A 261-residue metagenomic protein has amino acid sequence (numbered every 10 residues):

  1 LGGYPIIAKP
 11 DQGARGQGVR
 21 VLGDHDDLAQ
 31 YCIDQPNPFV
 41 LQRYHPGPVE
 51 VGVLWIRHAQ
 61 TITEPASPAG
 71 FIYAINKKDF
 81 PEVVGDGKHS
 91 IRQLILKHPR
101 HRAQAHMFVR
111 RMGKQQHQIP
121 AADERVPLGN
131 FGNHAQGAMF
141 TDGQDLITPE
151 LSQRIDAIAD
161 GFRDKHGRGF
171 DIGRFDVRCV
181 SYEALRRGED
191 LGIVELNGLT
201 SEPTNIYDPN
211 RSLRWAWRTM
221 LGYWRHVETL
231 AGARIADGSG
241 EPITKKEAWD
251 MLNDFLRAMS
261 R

Functional and structural regions predicted by a protein language model:
Y4-A8, P38-Q42, R174: A short linear hydrophobic-aromatic micro-motif
P5-L28, E50-G52: Glycine-rich phosphate-binding loop of ATP-grasp-fold ATP-dependent ligases
Q12-G13, H45-P48, G169-D171: A short catalytic or substrate-binding loop motif that flags glycine-/basic-rich loops and adjacent residues that bind
G23-L146, E150, R154, I158-R163 (+1 more regions): Phosphate-binding site of ATP-dependent enzymes
I158-K165, L199-P203: Hydrophobic alpha-helical segments
K165-G167, D171-R178: Substrate-recognition/cap regions that form aromatic- and gly/pro-loop-enriched pockets for small-molecule ligands
F170, V180-R261: C-terminal active-site "lid" helix and adjoining low-complexity regulatory extension at the edge of ATP-using catalytic
